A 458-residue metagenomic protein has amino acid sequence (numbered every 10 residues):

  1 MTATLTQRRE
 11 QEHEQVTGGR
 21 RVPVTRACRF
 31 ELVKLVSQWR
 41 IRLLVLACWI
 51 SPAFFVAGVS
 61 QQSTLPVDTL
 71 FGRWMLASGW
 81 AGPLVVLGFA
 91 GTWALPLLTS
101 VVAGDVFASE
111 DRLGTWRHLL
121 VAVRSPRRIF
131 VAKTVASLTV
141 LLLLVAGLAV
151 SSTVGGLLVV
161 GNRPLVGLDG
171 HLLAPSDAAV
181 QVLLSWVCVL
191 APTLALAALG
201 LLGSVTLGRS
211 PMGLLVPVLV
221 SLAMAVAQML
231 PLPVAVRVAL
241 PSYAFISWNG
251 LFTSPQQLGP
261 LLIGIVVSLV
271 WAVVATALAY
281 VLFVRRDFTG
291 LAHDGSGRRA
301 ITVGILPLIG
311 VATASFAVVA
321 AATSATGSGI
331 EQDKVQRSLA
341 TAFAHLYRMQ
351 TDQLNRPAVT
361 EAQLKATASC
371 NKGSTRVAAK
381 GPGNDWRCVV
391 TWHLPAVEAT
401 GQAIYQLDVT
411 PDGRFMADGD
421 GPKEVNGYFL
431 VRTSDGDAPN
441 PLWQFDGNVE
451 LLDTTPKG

Functional and structural regions predicted by a protein language model:
T2-I50: Aromatic- and glycine-rich beta-strand/loop motifs that create alpha-glucan
A3-T6, T17-G18, W49-V101, V131-L201 (+3 more regions): Secretory targeting signals
F54, A317-W386, W392, N440-G458: Extracytoplasmic low-complexity, Pro/Thr/Ser/Ala/Gly-rich segments that lie immediately after a secretion/anchoring
F54-Q62, S210-Y243: Transmembrane helix segments
S100-H118: Transmembrane helix boundary and interhelical loop/hinge segments in multi-pass membrane proteins
A275-V303: Cytosolic-side transmembrane helix boundary signature
H293-A325: Internal/C-terminal transmembrane anchor helices
G383-G458: Extracytosolic low-complexity repeat regions of secreted or lipid-anchored proteins
